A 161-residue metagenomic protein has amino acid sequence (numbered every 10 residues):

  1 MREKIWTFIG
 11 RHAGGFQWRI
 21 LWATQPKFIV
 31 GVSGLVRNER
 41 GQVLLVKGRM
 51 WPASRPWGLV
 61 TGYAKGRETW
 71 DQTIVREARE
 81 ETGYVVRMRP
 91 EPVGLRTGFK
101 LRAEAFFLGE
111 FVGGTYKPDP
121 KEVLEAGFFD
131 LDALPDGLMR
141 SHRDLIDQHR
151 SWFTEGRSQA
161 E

Functional and structural regions predicted by a protein language model:
M1-S33: Acidic, metal-coordinating catalytic segment for phosphate/diphosphate chemistry, firing primarily on the Nudix
P26, W51, L95-K100, P120: A short beta-turn/loop motif at secondary-structure boundaries
F28, R55, L101-A103: Residue-level preference for beta-strand/loop junctions
V30-V32, G41, A103-A105, L124: Change "...and in nucleic-acid phosphodiester-cleaving endonucleases..." to "...and in nucleic-acid processing enzymes
N38, Q42-E80: Conserved Nudix-box catalytic region and its N-terminal flanking loop in Nudix hydrolases and closely related
V85-G94: A short coil-to-beta-strand element that immediately follows conserved catalytic motifs
L95-K117, G127, L131, H142-L145 (+1 more regions): Active-site-adjacent beta-strand/loop module that shapes the phosphate/pyrophosphate-binding cleft
L145-E161: Charged phosphate-binding loop/patch that engages nucleotide di/tri-phosphates or the phosphate backbone of nucleic
